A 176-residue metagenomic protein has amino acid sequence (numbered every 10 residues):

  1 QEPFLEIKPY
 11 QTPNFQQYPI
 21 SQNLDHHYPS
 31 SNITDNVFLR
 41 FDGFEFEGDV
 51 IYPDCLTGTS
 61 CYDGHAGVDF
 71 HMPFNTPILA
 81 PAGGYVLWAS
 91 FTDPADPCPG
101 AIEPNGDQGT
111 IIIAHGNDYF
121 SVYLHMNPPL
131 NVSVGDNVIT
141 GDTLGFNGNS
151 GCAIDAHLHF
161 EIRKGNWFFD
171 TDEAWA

Functional and structural regions predicted by a protein language model:
Q1-G109, T140, N149: Surface-exposed, glycine-biased beta-strand/turn segments
D69-F70, P99-H115, H125-M126, D136-A176: Conserved, short, structured surface segments that act as functional micro-motifs
N75, F91, G116-D118, R163-G165: Solvent-exposed coil/turn segments that connect beta secondary-structure elements in extracytoplasmic/periplasmic
P77, V134-G135: A broadly tuned, weak detector of single residues within folded domains
V122: Conserved Rossmann-like nucleotide-binding pocket used by diverse enzymes that bind dinucleotide cofactors
